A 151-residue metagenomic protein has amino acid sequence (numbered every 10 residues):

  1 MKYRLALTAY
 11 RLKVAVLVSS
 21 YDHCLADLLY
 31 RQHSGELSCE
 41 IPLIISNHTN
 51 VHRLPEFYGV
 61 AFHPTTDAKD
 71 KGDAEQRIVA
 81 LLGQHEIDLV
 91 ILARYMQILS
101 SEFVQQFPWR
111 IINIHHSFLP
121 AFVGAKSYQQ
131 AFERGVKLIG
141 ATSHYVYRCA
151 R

Functional and structural regions predicted by a protein language model:
M1-R151: One-carbon transfer enzymes
